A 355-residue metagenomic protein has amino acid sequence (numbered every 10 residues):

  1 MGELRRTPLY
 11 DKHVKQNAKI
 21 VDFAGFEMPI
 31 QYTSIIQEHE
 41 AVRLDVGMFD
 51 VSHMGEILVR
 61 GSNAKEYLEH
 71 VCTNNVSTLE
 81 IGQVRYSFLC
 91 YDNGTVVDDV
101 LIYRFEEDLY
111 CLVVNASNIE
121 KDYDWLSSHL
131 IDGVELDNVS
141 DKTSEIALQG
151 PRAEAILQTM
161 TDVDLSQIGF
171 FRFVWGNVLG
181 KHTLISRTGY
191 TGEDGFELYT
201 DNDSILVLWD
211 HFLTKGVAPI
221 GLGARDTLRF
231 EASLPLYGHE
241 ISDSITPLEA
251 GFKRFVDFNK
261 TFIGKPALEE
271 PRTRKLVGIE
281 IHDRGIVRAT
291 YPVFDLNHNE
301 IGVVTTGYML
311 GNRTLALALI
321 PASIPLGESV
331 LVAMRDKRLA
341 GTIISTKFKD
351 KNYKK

Functional and structural regions predicted by a protein language model:
M1-A24, M28-I30, F105-K355: Conserved, structured C-terminal
M1-C90, T95, G223: Acidic, proline/glycine-enriched N-terminal capping motif
I35-L44, C90-D99, L130-D132, N177-L184 (+1 more regions): Short amphipathic beta-strand starts and helix->beta connectors
D50, D99, E197: Acidic active-site catalytic centers that drive phospho-/nucleotidyl reactions and related ester hydrolyses
N75-D108, V113-H129: Well-ordered mid-protein domain cores that form the structural environment of catalytic cofactors
